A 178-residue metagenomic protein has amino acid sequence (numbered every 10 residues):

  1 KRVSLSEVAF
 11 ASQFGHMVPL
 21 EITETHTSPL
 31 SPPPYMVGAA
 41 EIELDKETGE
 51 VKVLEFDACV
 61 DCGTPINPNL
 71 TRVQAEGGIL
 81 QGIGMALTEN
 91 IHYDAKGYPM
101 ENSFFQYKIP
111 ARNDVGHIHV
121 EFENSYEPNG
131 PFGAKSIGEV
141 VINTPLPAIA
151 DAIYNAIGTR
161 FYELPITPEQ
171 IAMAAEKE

Functional and structural regions predicted by a protein language model:
K1-E178: Cofactor-binding beta-sheet edge motifs in enzyme active sites
